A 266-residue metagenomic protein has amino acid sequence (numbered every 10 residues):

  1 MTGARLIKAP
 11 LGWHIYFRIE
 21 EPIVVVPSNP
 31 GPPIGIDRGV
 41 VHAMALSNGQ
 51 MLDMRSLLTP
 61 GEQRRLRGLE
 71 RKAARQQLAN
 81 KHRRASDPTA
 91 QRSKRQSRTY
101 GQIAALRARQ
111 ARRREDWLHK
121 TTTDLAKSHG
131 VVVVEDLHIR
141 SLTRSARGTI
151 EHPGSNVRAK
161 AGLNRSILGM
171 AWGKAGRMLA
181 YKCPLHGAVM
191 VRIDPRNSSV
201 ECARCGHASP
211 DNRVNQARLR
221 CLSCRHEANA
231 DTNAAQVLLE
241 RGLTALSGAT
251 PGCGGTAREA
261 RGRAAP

Functional and structural regions predicted by a protein language model:
G3, K8-P266: Positively charged, helix-rich recognition surfaces that bind polyanionic ligands
